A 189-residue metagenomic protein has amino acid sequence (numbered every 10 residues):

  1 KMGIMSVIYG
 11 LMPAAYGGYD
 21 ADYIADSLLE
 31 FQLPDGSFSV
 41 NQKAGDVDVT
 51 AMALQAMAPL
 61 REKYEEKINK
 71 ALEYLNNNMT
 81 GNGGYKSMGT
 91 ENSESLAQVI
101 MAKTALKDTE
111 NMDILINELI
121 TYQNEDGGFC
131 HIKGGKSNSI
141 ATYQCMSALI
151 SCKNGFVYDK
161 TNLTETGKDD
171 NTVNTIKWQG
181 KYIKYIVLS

Functional and structural regions predicted by a protein language model:
K1-I24, P34-K70, G81-M112, C130-F156: An alpha-helical repeat/solenoid feature that recognizes helix-turn-helix modules
I114-E118, C130-S189: Terminal, non-catalytic domain-edge segments
